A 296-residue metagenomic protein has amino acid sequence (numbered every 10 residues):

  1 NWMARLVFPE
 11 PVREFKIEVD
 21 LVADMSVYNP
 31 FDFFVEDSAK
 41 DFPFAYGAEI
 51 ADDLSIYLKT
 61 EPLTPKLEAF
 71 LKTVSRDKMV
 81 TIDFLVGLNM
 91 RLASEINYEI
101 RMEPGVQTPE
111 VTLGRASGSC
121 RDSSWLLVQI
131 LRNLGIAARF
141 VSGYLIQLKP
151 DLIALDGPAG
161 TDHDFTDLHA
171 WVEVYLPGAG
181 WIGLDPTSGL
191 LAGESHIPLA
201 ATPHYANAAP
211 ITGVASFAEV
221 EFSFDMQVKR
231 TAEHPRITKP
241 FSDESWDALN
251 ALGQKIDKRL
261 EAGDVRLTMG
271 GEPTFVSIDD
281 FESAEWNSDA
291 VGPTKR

Functional and structural regions predicted by a protein language model:
N1-S117, N133-R296: Mixed-charge, low-complexity segments
D122-I130: Short amphipathic alpha-helical face segments that pack within enzyme cores and frequently flank/anchor catalytic
